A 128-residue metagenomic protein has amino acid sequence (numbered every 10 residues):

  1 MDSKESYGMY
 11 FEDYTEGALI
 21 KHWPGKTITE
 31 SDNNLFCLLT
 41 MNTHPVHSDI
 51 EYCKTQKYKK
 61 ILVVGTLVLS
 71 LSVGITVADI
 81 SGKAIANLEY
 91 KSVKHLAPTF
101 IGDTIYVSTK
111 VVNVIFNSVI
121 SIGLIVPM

Functional and structural regions predicted by a protein language model:
M1-Y90: Hot-dog-fold acyl-thioester-processing enzymes
S92-M128: Hydrophobic beta-sheet segments that form the core/acyl-binding groove of ACP/CoA-dependent acyl-chain-processing
